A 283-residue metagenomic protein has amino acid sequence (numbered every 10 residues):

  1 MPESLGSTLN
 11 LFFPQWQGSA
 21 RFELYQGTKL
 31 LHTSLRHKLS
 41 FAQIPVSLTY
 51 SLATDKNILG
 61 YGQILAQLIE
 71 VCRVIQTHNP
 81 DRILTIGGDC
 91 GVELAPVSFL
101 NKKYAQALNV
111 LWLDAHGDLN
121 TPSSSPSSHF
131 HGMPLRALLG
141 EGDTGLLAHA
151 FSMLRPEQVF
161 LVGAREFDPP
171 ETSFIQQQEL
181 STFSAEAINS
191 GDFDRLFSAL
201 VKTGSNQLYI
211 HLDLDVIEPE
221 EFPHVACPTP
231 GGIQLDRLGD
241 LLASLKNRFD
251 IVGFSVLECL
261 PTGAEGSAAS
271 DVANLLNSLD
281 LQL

Functional and structural regions predicted by a protein language model:
P2-L283: Conserved alpha-helical scaffold segments that buttress catalytic/binding sites
